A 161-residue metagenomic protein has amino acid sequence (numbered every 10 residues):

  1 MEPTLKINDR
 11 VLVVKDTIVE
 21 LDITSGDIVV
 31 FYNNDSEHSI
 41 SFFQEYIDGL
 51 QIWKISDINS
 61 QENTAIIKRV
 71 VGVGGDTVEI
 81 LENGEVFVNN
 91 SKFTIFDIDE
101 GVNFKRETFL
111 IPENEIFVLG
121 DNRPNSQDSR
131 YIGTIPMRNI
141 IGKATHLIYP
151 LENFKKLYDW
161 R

Functional and structural regions predicted by a protein language model:
M1-R161: Extended hydrophobic leader/signal-anchor segments used for secretion and membrane insertion
